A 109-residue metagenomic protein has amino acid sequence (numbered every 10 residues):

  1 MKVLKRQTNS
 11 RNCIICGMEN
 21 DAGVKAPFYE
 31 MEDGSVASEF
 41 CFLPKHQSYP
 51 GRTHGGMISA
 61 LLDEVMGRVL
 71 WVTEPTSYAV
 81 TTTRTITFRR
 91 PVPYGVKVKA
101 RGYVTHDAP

Functional and structural regions predicted by a protein language model:
M1-K45: Non-catalytic linker/capping segments at the edges of enzyme domains
Q7, T76, Y94-V96: Short, positively charged
G23, T81-T83: Short coil/loop residues immediately preceding or within conserved phosphate-binding loops of NTP-utilizing enzyme
E32-S35, T53-A79: Active-site helix/loop of acyl-thioester processing domains in fatty-acid/polyketide metabolism, spanning hotdog-fold
G34-V36, T82, V96-V98: Residues at beta-strand starts and edge strands
F42-P44, M57, L61, V65-M66 (+2 more regions): Generic secondary-structure microfeatures
T85-P109: Hydrophobic beta-sheet segments that form the core/acyl-binding groove of ACP/CoA-dependent acyl-chain-processing
